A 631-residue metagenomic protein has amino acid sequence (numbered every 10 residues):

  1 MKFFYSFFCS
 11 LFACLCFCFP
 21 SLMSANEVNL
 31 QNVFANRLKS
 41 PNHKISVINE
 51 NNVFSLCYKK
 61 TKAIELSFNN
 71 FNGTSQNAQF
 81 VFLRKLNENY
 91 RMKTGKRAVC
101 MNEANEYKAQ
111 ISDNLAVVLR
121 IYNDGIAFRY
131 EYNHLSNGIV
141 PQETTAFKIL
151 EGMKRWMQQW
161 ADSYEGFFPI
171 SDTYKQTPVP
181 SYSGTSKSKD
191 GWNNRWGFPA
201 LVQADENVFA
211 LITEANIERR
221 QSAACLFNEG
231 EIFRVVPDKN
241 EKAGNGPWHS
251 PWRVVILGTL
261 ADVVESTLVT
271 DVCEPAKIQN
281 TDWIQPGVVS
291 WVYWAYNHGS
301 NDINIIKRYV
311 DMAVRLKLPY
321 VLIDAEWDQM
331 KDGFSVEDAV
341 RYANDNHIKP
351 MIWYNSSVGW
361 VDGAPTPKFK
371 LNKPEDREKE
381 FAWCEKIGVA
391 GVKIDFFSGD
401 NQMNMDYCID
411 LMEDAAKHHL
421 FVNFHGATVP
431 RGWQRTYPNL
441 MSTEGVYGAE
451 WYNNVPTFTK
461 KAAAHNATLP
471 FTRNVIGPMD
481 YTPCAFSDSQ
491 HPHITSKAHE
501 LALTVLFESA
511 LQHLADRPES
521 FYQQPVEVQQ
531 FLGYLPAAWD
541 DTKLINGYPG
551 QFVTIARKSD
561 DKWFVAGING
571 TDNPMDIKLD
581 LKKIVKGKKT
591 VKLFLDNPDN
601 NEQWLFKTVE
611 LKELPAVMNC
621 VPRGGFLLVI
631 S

Functional and structural regions predicted by a protein language model:
M1-V33: Bacterial Sec-dependent N-terminal signal peptides
V28-V269, N600-E602: N-terminal accessory beta-strand-rich subdomains and adjacent acidic, glycine-rich linkers that precede catalytic cores
G95-M101, F531-I555: Edge strands and adjacent loops of beta-rich recognition modules
N245-Y320: An acidic-aromatic substrate-binding cleft motif
E326-S496: Aromatic- and carboxylate-enriched substrate-binding clefts and catalytic-loop regions of carbohydrate-active enzymes
A498-L544: Catalytic cores of secreted or luminal carbohydrate-active enzymes
Y548-V585, F626-V629: Carbohydrate-binding surface patches
T608-S631: C-terminal beta-strand-rich structural cap/linker in extracellular carbohydrate-active enzymes
